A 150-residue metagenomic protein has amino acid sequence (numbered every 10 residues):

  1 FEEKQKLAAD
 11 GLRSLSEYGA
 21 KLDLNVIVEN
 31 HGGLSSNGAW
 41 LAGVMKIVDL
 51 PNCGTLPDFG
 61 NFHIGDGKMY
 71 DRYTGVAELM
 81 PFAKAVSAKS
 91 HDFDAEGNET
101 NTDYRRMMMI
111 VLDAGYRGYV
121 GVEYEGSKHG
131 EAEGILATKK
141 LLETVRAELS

Functional and structural regions predicted by a protein language model:
F1-K4, G130: Surface-exposed, active-site-proximal loop segments in enzymatic domains
E3, A9-M109: Acidic/histidine-rich catalytic cores of soluble enzymes
A39, M45, H129-E131, K139: Residue-level signature of transmembrane alpha-helix interfaces in integral membrane proteins
A83-E96, Y116-E131: Active-site clefts of carbohydrate-active enzymes
L112-D113: Non-catalytic positions within long, well-ordered alpha-helices that form the structural scaffold/packing of enzyme
E131-S150: C-terminal helical cap(s) of enzyme catalytic domains, especially alpha/beta-barrels
